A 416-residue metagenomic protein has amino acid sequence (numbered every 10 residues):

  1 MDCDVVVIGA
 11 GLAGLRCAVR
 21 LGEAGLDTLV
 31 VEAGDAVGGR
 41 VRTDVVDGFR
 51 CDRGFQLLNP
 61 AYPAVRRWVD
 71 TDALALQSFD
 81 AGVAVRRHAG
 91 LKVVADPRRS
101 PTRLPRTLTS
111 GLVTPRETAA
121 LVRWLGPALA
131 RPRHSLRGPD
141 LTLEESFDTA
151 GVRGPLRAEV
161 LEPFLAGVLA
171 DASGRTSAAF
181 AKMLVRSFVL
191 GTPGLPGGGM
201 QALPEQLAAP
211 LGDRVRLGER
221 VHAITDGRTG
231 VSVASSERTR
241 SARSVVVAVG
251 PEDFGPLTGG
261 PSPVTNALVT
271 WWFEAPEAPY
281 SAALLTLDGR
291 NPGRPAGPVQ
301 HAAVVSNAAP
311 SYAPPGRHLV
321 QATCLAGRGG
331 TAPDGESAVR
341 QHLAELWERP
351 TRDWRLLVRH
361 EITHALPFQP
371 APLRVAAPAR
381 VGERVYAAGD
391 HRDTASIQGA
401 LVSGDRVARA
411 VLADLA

Functional and structural regions predicted by a protein language model:
C3-V30: N-terminal Rossmann-like FAD-binding beta1-loop-alpha1 element of flavoenzymes
G22-V46: Glycine-rich FAD pyrophosphate-binding loop
V41-A61, R123-L136: Glycine-rich active-site loop/strand segments that organize a redox cofactor
Q56-P63, S135-L141, A150, S187-A208 (+2 more regions): Short beta-strand to alpha-helix junction loop
V65-T71, A75-G174, V189-L190: Mobile amphipathic helical/loop "lid" adjacent to a hydrophobic cofactor/ligand pocket
K182-S236, R240-S241: Helical element adjacent to the flavin cofactor pocket in flavoenzyme catalytic cores
H222-E336, Q341, E345-L346: Mid-domain catalytic core of redox enzymes that form a hydrophobic substrate pocket/lid adjacent to a catalytic redox
P310-A416: Conserved flavin/dinucleotide-binding core of flavoenzymes
